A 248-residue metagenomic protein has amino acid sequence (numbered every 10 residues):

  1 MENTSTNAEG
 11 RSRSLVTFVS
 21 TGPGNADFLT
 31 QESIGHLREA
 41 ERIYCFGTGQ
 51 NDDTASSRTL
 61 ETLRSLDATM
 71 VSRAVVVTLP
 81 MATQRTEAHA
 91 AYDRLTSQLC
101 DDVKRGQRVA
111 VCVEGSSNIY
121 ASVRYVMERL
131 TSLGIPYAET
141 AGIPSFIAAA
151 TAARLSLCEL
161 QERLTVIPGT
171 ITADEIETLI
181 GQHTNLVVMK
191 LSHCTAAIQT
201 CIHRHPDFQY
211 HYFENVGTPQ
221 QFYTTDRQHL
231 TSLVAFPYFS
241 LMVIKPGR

Functional and structural regions predicted by a protein language model:
E2-A26, Q31-P136, T224-T225, S240-L241 (+1 more regions): Class I S-adenosyl-L-methionine
A8-S12, G35-H36, V103-K104, V111 (+5 more regions): Solvent-exposed alpha-helices and their adjacent loops that cap or buttress functional pockets in soluble metabolic
V16, I180-R248: A contiguous loop/helix-start segment that scaffolds small-molecule binding in enzyme catalytic cores
Q50-D53, P144-I147, T195-A196, T218-Q220: Short gly/pro/ser/thr-enriched loop/turn and capping motifs at secondary-structure boundaries
A88-T96, A152-L155, L179-H183, Y223-L230: Short, surface-exposed amphipathic charged segments that create phosphate/polyanion-binding patches used for binding
A91-D101, S156-P168, L230-L241: A polyampholytic, Gly/Pro-enriched intrinsically disordered region
T96, T170-D174, T195: Structural motif corresponding to alpha-helix initiation and N-cap regions
G115-Q182, L233, G247-R248: Class I SAM-dependent methyltransferase SAM-binding "motif I" and its flanking Rossmann-like core
